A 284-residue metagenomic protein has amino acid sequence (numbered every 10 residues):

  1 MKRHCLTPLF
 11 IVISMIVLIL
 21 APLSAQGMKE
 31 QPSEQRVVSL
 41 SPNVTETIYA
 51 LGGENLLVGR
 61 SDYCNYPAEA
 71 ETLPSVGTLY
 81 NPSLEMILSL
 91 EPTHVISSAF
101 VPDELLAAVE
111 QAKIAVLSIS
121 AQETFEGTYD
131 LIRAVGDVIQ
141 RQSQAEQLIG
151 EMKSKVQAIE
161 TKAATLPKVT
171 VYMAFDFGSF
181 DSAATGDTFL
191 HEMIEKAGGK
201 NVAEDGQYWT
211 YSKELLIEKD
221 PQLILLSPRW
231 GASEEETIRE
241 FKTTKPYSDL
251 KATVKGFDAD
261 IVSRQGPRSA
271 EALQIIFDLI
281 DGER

Functional and structural regions predicted by a protein language model:
M1-E34: Short, low-complexity disordered leader/linker segments with a strong preference for bacterial N-terminal type II
Q35-I48, S143-A197: Basic- and aromatic-lined ligand-binding clefts that recognize polyanionic substrates
Q35-R36, G127-D137, E146, Q157 (+1 more regions): Structured C-terminal subdomain patch of bacterial secreted/periplasmic proteins
R36-V101, L105, V202-D205: A short, structured surface patch at a secondary-structure boundary
S41, A99-F100, A121, G206-Y208 (+1 more regions): Short secondary-structure boundary segments
S61, G186-W209, K255-G256: His/Asp/Glu-enriched short active-site or ligand-binding loop at hydrolase and phosphoryl-transfer sites
Y66, V101, L105-A134: Flexible loop/hinge segments that line or gate small-molecule binding clefts
L84-E91, Q111-A112, S212-L223: Short helices/loops that flank or line small-molecule/ion binding pockets
